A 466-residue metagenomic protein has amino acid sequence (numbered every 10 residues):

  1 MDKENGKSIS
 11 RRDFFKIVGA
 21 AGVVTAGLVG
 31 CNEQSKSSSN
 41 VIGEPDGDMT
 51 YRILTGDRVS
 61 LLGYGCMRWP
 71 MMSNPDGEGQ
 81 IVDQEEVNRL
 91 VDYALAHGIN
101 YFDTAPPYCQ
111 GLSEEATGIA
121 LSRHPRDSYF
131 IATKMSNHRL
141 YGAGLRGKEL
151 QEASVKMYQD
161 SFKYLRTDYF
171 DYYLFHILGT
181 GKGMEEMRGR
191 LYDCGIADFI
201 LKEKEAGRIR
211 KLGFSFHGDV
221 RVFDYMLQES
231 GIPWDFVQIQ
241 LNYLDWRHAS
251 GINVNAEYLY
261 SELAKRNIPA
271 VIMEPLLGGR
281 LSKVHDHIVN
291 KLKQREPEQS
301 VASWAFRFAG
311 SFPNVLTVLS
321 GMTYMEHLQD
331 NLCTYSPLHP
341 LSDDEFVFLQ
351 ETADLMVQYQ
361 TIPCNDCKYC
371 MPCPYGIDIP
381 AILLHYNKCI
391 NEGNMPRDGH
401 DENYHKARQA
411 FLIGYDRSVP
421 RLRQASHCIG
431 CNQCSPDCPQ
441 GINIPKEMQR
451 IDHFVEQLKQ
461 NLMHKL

Functional and structural regions predicted by a protein language model:
D2-Y129, D168, F199, E205: N-terminal binding-site loop/beta-alpha segment at the start of enzyme catalytic domains that lines or forms
G6-F15, C367-C370, C428-C434: Twin-arginine (Tat) signal peptide motif
E44-D46, L178-L384, K388-Q409, P436 (+1 more regions): Beta/alpha (TIM)-barrel catalytic core signal, keyed to glycine-rich beta->alpha loops juxtaposed to Asp/Glu that bind
V59-G63, Y101, S128-A132, Y169-Y172 (+4 more regions): Structural preference for beta-strand elements that scaffold enzyme active sites
Q80-A94, L150-Y164, V220-L227, A302-A305: Short, acidic/polar
K163-E185: Active-site groove signature of glycoside hydrolases
E351-D366, G414-N432: Immediate flanking context of iron-sulfur cluster ligation sites
N394-C428, Q460-L466: Short Fe-S-cluster ligation motifs
